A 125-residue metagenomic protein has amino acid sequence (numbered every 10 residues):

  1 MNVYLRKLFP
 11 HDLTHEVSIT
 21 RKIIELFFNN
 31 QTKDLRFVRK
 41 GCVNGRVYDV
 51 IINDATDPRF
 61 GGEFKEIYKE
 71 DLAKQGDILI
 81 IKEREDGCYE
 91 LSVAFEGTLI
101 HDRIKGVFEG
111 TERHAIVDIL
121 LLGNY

Functional and structural regions predicted by a protein language model:
M1-Y125: Acidic, low-complexity intrinsically disordered regions
